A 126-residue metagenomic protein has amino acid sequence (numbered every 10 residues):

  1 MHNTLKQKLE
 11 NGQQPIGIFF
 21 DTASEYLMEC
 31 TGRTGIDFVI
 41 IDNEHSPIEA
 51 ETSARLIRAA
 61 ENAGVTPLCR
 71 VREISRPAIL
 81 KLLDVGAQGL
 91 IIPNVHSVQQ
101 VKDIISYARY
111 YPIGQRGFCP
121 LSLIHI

Functional and structural regions predicted by a protein language model:
M1-G17: N-terminal amphipathic alpha-helix/helix-capping segment at the start of soluble metabolic enzymes
I16-I18, V39-I41, P67-C69, L90-I92: Hydrophobic faces of well-ordered beta-strands that scaffold small-molecule active sites in alpha/beta enzyme cores
F20-G32, E73-K81: Short, acidic/polar
L27-M28, G32-S53: Glycine-rich, proline-tolerant flexible connector loops at the mouths of alpha/beta enzymes
T34-F38, D84-G89, R109-Y110: Glycine-enriched alpha-helix->loop->beta-strand junction motifs that scaffold or abut catalytic
A50-R72, R76, L80, R109-I113: Alpha-helix-loop-beta-strand connector modules within alpha/beta enzyme cores
I74-Q88, Q99-V101: Catalytic cores of alpha/beta
I124-I126: Conserved small/polar residues in nucleotide/adenosyl-binding loops
